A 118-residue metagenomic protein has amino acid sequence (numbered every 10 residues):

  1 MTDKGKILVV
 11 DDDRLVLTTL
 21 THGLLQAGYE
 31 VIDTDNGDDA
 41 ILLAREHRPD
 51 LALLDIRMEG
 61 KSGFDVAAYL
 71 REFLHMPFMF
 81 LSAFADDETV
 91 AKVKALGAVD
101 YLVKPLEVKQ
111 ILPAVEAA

Functional and structural regions predicted by a protein language model:
L17, E59, D86: The feature encodes the CheY-like receiver
T18-Q26: Charged docking surfaces used in two-component/phosphorelay signaling
G28-D35, L43: Short hydrophobic/Thr-rich beta-strand motif most characteristic of the beta2 strand and flanking loop of CheY-like
D35-D39, S62-D65: Acidic catalytic/metal-coordinating carboxylates
L42, F64-H75: Short amphipathic alpha-helix used as the core "switch/output" element in two-component signaling
H47-L53: Active-site beta3 strand of CheY-like receiver
D65, A85-V103, Q110-P113: Alpha4 helix (beta4-alpha4-beta5 surface) of REC/receiver domains from two-component response regulators
